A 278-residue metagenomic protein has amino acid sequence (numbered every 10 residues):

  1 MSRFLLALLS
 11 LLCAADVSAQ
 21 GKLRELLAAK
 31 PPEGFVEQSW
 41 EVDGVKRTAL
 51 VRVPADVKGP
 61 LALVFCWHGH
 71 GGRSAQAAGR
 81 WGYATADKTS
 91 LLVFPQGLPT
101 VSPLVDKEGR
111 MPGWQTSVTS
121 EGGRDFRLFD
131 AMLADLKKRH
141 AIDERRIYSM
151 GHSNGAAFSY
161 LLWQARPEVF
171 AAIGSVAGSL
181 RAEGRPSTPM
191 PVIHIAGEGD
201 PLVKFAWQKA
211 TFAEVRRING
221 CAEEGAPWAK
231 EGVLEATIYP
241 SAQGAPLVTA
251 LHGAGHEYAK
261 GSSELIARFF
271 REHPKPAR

Functional and structural regions predicted by a protein language model:
L6-C13: Bacterial N-terminal signal peptides
V17-L63, A75-Q76, W81, S90 (+9 more regions): A domain-start/cap signature at the N-terminus of enzymes
H68-G72: Active-site glycine-rich loops that stabilize anionic/oxyanionic intermediates across multiple enzyme folds
Q96-R124: Cap/lid segment of the alpha/beta-hydrolase catalytic domain
G97, G174-R181, G199: Active-site nucleophile loop of the alpha/beta-hydrolase fold
H194-A196: Short beta-strand/loop motif that positions the catalytic acidic residue of the alpha/beta-hydrolase fold
G199-V203, H256-E257: Acidic catalytic loop of the alpha/beta-hydrolase fold
